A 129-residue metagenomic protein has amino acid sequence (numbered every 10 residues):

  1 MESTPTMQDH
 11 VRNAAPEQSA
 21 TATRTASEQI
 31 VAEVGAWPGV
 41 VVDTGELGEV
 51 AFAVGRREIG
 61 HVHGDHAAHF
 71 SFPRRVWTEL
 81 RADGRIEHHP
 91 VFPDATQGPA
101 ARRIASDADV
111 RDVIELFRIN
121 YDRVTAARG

Functional and structural regions predicted by a protein language model:
M1, D43-E46, G129: Generic structural signal for short, solvent-exposed loop/turn connectors between secondary structure elements
M1-V31: Charge-rich, low-complexity N-terminal segments
P5, V76-G129: Short, structured beta-strand-loop surface elements
D9, N13, V34-G35, I59 (+1 more regions): Generic signal for short, ordered secondary-structure residues within or immediately flanking folded domains
Q18, A22, A68, A105-A108: A general boundary/transition motif marking the beginning of the first structured unit of a protein
A22, A26, F72, D109-D112: Short amphipathic alpha-helical segments
T23-V54: N-terminal first-folded block
G45-T96: Short, conserved beta-strand/beta-arch hydrophobic-aromatic motifs that form part of recognition grooves or interface
